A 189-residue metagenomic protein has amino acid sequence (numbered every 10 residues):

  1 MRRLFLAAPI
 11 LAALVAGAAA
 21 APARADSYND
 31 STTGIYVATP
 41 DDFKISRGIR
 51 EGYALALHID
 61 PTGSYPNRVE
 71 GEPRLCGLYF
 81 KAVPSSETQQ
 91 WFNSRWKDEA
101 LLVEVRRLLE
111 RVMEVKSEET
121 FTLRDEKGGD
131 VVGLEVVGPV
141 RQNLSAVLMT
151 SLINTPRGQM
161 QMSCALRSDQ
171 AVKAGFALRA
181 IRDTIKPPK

Functional and structural regions predicted by a protein language model:
M1-L4: Positively charged n-region of N-terminal signal peptides that target proteins for export
A7-G17: Bacterial N-terminal signal peptides
A19-A25: Sec/Tat signal peptide C-region and signal peptidase I cleavage site
A25-T62: N-terminal "mature-domain start" segment
T32, D41-F43, I49-R50, E135-V140 (+2 more regions): A mature extracytoplasmic/lumenal domain signature
A38, A100-R107, F176-A180: Extracytoplasmic/secreted proteins, especially bacterial periplasmic and envelope-associated proteins
D41-K44, R157-K189: Surface-exposed amphipathic alpha-helical segments
R50-L148, L152-N154: Conserved polar/disulfide-associated segments of primarily extracytoplasmic proteins
